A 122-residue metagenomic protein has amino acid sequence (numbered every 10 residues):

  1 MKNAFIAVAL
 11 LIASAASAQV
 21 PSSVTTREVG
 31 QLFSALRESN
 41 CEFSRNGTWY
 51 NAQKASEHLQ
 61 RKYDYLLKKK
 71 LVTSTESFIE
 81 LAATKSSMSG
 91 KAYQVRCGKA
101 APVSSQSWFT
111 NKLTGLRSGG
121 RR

Functional and structural regions predicted by a protein language model:
M1-A4: Positively charged n-region of N-terminal signal peptides that target proteins for export
I6-L11: Hydrophobic helical h-region of N-terminal Sec-dependent signal peptides in bacterial secretory/periplasmic proteins
A13-S17: N-terminal signal peptide c-region/cleavage motif recognized by signal peptidases
A18, S23-T25, G30-Q31, K68 (+2 more regions): Mixed-charge, polar/low-complexity N-terminal
Q19-K62: N-terminal secretory signal peptides
G47-R122: Compact alpha-helical subdomains of small soluble proteins
